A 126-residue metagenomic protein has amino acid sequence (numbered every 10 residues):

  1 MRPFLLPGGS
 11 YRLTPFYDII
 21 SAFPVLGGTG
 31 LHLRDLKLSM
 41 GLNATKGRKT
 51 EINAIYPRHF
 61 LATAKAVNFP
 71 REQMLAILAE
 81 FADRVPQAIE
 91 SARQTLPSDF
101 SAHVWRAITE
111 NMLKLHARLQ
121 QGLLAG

Functional and structural regions predicted by a protein language model:
M1-G126: Anionic ligand-binding catalytic core segments
